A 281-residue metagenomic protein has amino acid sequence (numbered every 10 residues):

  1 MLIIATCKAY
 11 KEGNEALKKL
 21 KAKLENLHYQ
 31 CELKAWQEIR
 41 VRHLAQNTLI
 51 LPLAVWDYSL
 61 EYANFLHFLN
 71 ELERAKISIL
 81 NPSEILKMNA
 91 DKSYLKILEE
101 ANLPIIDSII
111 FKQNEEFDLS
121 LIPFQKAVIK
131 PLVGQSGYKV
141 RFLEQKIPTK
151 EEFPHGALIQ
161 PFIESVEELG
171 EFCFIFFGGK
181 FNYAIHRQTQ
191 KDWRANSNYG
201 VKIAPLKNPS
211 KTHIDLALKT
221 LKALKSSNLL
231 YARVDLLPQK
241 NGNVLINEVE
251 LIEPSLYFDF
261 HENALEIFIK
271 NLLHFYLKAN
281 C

Functional and structural regions predicted by a protein language model:
M1-T6, L69-K76, L80-L169, K211-D215: Active-site nucleotide/adenylate-binding loops and adjacent lid/helix of ATP-dependent enzymes
K8-D107: Conserved N-proximal alpha/beta basic substrate-recognition cap immediately N-terminal to, or forming the N-lobe
Q37-I39, N114, P161-S165, V234-L237: Short, solvent-exposed loop/turn elements at beta->coil junctions and helix N-caps that rim active or binding pockets
H43-N47, I122-F124, K240-L245: A short, glycine/Asx- and small/polar-enriched loop/turn that sits immediately N-terminal to a beta-strand
L53, F111, R187: Conserved residues at the C-terminal ends of beta-strands
V55, I109, L132, F162-I163 (+3 more regions): Anionic group-transfer/hydrolysis microenvironments
Y138-L224, L237, L245: Phosphate-binding site of ATP-dependent enzymes
K211-C281: ATP-dependent carboxylate activation and anion-phosphoryl transfer catalytic cores that bind Mg-ATP to form
